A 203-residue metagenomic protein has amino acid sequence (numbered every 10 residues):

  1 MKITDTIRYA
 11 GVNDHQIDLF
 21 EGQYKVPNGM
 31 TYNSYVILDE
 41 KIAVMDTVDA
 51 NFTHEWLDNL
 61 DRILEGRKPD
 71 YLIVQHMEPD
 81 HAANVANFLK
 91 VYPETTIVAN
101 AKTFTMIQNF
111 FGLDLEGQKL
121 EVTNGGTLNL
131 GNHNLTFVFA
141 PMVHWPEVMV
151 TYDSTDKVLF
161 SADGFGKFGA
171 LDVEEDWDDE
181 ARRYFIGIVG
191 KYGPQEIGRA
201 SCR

Functional and structural regions predicted by a protein language model:
K2-D5, A99-V148, Y192-Q195: Metallo-beta-lactamase
K2-L64, V150-D153, K157-S161: Conserved beta-strand hairpin/beta-sheet module of binuclear metal-dependent hydrolase folds, prominently
I17, M77-A82, F104-M106, H144-W145 (+2 more regions): Active-site environment of divalent metal-dependent phosphoester hydrolases
E40, N51-V98: Active-site metal-binding motif and surrounding structural segment of the metallo-beta-lactamase
E40-K41, K68-P69, P93-E94, L115-E116 (+2 more regions): Short coil/turn connectors at secondary-structure junctions
K41, V48-D49, M77, T103 (+1 more regions): Structured beta->alpha junctions
D49, N134-R203: Metallo-beta-lactamase
